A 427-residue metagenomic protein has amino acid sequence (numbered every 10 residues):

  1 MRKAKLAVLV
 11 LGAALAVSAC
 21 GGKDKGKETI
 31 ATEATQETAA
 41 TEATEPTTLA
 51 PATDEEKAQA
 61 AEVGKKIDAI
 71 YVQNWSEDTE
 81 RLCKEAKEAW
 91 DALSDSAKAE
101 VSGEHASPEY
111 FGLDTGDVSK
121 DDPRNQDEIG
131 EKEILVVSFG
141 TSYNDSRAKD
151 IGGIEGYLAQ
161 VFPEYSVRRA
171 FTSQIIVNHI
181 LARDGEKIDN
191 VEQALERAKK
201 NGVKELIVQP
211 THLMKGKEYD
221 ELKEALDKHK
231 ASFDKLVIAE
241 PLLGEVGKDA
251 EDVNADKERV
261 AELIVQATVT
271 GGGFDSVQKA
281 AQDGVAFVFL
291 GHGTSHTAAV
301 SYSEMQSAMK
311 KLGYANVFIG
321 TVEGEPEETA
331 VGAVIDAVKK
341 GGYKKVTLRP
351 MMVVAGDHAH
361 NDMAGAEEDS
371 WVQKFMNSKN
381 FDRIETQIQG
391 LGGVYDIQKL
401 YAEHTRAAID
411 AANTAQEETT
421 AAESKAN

Functional and structural regions predicted by a protein language model:
M1-V10: Bacterial Sec-dependent N-terminal signal peptides
R2, W90, V353: Short, glycine-/Ser/Thr-/acidic-enriched flexible segments
A16-A19: C-terminal motif of bacterial Sec signal peptides marking the signal peptidase cleavage site
G21-D24: Bacterial signal peptide processing site
K27-L49, E418-A426: Intrinsically disordered, low-complexity serine/threonine-rich repeat tracts
L49-A58, H105-T347, M352-N427: Extended amphipathic ligand-handling, pore-lining, and cofactor/metal-binding catalytic surfaces
L49-S119: Beta-rich interaction/scaffold domains
